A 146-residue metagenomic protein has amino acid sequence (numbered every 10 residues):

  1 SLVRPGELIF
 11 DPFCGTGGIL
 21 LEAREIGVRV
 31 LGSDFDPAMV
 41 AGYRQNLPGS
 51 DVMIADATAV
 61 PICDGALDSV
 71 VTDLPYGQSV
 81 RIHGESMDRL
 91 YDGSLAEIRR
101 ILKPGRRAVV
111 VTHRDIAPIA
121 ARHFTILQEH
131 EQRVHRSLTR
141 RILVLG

Functional and structural regions predicted by a protein language model:
S1-G146: Class I S-adenosyl-L-methionine-dependent methyltransferase catalytic core
